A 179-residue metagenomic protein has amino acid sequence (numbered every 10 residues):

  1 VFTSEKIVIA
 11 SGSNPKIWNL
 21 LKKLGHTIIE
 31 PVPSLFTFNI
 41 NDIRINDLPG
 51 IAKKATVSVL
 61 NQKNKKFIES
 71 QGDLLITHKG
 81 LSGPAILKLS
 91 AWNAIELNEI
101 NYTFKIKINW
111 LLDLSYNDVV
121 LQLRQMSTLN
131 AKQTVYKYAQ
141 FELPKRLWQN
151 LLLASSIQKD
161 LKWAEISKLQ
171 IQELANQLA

Functional and structural regions predicted by a protein language model:
V1, I7-I9, I17, V32 (+4 more regions): Extended aliphatic helical segments
V1-N14, L20-K22, L74-K79: Short hydrophobic core segments
T3, F36-N41, N46-A52, T77 (+2 more regions): Generic, ordered loop/turn and secondary-structure boundary motif
E5, I9-I17, L48-K54, F67 (+1 more regions): Generic hydrophobic/packing signal
K6, S58-A179: Residue-level recognition of phosphate/Mg2+-coordinating polar/acidic sites in nucleotide-handling active sites
A10-G12, K16, I43, W163-Q170: Short beta-strand to alpha-helix junction loop
K16-W18, K22-N61: Central beta-strand plus flanking loop segment that forms part of the substrate or channel wall within the catalytic
